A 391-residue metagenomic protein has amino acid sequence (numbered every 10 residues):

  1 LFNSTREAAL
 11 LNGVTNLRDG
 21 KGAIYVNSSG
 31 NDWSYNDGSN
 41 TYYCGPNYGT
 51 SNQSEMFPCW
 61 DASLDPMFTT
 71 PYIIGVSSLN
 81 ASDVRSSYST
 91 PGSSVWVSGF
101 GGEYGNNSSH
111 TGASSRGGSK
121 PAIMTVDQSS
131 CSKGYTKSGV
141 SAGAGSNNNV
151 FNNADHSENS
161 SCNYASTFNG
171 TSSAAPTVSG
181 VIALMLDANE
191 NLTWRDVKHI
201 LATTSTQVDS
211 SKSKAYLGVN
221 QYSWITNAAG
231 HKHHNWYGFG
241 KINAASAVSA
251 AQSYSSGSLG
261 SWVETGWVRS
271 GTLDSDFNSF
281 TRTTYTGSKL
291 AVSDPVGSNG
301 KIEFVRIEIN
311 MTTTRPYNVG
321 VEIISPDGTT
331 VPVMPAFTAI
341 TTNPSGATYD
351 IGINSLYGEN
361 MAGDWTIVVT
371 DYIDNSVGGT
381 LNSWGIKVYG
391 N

Functional and structural regions predicted by a protein language model:
L1-T70, S82, E158-P176, A188-N191 (+2 more regions): Substrate-binding/access-modulating region of protease and related hydrolase catalytic domains
G13, V76, V97, S172 (+5 more regions): Residue-level detector of buried hydrophobic side-chain packing in well-ordered secondary-structure elements
G30, Y222-G320, T380-N391: Secreted peptidase-domain scaffold signal
M56-A183: Extracellular S/T/G-rich loop segment that most often corresponds to the catalytic His/Ser-adjacent loop
G180-D187, S249: Short glycine/serine- and small hydrophobic-enriched flexible loop segments
N189-H233: An often Trp-containing, charged/polar helix-loop segment at the C-terminal end of enzyme catalytic cores
R315-S355: Surface patches in mature domains of proteins
V368-V377: Short beta-strand-plus-loop segments that form exposed binding edges in beta-rich domains
